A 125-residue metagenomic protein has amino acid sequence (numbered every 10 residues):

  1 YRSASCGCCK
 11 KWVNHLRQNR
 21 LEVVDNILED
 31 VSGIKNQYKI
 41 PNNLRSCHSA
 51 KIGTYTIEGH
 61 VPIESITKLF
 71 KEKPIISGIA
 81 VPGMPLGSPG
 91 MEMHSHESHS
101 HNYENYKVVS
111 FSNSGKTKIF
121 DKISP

Functional and structural regions predicted by a protein language model:
Y1-N19: Local sequence-structure signature of Cys/Sec-based thiol-disulfide redox active-site neighborhoods
A4-S5, E29, P85: Short beta->alpha connector loops
S5-G7, D25, I40: Short alpha-helix boundary/capping motifs
C9-V13, V31, I63, T67: Extracytoplasmic/secreted envelope proteins and their assembly/folding machinery, especially bacterial periplasmic
V13-S32: Conserved helix-turn-beta segment immediately C-terminal to the redox Cys motif in thioredoxin-like folds
N36-P125: Thiol/selenol-based redox catalytic cores and closely related redox-interacting motifs
